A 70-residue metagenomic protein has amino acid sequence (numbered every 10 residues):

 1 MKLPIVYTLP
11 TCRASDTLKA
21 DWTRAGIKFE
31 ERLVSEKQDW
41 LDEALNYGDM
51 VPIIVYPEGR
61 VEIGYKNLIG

Functional and structural regions predicted by a protein language model:
M1-I27: Local sequence-structure signature of Cys/Sec-based thiol-disulfide redox active-site neighborhoods
C12, K37, E62: Surface-exposed, flexible loop/turn segments at secondary-structure boundaries
L18, W40, G64-Y65: Amphipathic alpha-helical interface surfaces
W22, A44-Y47, L68-G70: Alpha-helix C-terminal capping segments
F29-E31, V61: Conserved beta-strand scaffold positions in the cores of enzyme catalytic domains, especially in NTP/NDP-utilizing
R32-M50: Thioredoxin-like thiol-disulfide oxidoreductase module
Y56-G70: Non-catalytic, surface beta->alpha helical segment in thiol-disulfide oxidoreductase systems
